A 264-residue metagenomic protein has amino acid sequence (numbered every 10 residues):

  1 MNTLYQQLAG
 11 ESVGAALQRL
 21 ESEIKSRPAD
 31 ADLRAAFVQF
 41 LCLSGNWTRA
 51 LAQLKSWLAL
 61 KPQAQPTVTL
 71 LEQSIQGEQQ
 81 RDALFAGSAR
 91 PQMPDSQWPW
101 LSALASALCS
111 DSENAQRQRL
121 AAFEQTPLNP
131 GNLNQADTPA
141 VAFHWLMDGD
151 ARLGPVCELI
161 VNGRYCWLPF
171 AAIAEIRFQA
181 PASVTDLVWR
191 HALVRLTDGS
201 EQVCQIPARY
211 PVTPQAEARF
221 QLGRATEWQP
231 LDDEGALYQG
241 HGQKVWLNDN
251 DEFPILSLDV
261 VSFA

Functional and structural regions predicted by a protein language model:
T3-L4, A36-F37, E72, P99 (+1 more regions): Structural register within alpha-helical repeat arrays
Q7, L41, E72-Q76, S110: Residue at a conserved register position within TPR or TPR-like alpha-solenoid repeats
L20, L54, R119-E124: Inward-facing hydrophobic residues that define packing positions of alpha-helical scaffold repeats
P28, P62-Q63: Short coil turns that delineate tetratricopeptide repeat
L33, T67-V68: TPR alpha-solenoid repeat register
